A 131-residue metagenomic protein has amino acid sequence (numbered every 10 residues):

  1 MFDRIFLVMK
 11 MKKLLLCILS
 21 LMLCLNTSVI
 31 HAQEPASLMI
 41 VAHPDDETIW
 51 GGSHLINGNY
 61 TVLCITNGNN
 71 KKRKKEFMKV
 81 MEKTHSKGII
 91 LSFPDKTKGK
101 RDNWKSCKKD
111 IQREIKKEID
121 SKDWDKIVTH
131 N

Functional and structural regions predicted by a protein language model:
F6-I18: Bacterial N-terminal signal peptides that target proteins for export
C17-N26: Bacterial N-terminal signal peptides
L25, I30-N131: Active-site beta-strand->loop->alpha-helix modules in alpha/beta enzyme cores, enriched in Gly/His/Asp(Glu)
